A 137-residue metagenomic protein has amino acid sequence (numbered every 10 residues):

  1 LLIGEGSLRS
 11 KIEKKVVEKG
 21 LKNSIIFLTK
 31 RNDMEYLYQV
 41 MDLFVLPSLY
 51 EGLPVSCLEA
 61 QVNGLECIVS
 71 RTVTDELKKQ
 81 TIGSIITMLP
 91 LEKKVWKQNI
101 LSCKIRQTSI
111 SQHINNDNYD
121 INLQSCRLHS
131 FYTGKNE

Functional and structural regions predicted by a protein language model:
L1-K11: Glycosyltransferase donor-sugar binding loop
E13-T29: Nucleotide-activated donor-binding/catalytic signature segment of Leloir-type glycosyltransferases, i.e., the conserved
I25, F44-V45: A short hydrophobic beta-strand element within the catalytic core of glycosyltransferases that build diverse glycans
K30, L49: Aromatic "clamp/platform" in nucleotide-sugar-dependent glycosyltransferases that forms part of the donor/acceptor
P54-C57, Q61: Short glycine/serine-rich donor-binding loops of glycosyltransferases
E66-R71: Short hydrophobic beta-strand element within catalytic cores of glycosyltransferases and related nucleotide-activated
L77-K104: Change "using UDP/GDP/dTDP sugars" to "using nucleotide sugars
Q107-E137: A charged, aromatic-enriched C-terminal amphipathic alpha-helix characteristic of glycosyltransferases across folds
